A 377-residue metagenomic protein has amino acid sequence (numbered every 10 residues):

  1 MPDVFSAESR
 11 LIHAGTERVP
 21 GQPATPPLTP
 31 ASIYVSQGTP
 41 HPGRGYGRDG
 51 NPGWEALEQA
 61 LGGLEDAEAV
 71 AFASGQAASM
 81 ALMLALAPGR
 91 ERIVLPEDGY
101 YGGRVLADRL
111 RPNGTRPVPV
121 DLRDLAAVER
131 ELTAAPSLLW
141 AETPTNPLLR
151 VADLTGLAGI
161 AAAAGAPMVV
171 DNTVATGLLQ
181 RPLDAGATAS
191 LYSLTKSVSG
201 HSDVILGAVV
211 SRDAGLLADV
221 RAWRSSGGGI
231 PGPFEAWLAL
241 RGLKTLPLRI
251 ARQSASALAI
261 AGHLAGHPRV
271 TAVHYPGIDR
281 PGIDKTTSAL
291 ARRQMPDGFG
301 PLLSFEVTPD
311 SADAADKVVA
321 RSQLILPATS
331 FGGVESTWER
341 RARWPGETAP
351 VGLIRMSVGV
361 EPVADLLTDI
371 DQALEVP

Functional and structural regions predicted by a protein language model:
M1-T29: Short conserved active-site loop signatures built around small residues
P2, H13, A69-H267, H274: Conserved PLP-enzyme active-site core in the AAT-like
T16, S32-S36, V174, K196 (+5 more regions): Glycine-rich beta-alpha junction loops
P27-L28, I33-A81, A85, G102-L110: Conserved N-terminal alpha-helix of the aminotransferase class I/II PLP-enzyme fold
V35-T39, L216-L217, D310-A314, P345 (+1 more regions): Short, acidic Gly/Pro/Ser/Thr-rich loop/turn segments
A107, V118, S336-P377: PLP-dependent enzyme catalytic core of the Aspartate aminotransferase-like
V220, A315-Q323, D369-L374: Short amphipathic alpha-helices in soluble, non-transmembrane regions that often serve as interface/regulatory elements
V270-I354, V358: Conserved C-terminal alpha-helix-loop-beta "cap" of PLP-dependent enzymes that closes/shapes the active-site mouth
